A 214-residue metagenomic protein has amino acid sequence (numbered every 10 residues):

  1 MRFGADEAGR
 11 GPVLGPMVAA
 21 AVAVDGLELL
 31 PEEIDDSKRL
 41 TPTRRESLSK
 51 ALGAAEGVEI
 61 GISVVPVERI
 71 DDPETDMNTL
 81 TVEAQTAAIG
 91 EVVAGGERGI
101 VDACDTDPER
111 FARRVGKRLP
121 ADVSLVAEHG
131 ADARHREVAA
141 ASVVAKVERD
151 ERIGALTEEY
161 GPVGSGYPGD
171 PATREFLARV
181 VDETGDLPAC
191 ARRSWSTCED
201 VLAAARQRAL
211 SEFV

Functional and structural regions predicted by a protein language model:
M1-V214: RNase H-like, Mg2+-dependent phosphodiesterase core, and more generally RNA phosphate-backbone-engaging helix-loop
